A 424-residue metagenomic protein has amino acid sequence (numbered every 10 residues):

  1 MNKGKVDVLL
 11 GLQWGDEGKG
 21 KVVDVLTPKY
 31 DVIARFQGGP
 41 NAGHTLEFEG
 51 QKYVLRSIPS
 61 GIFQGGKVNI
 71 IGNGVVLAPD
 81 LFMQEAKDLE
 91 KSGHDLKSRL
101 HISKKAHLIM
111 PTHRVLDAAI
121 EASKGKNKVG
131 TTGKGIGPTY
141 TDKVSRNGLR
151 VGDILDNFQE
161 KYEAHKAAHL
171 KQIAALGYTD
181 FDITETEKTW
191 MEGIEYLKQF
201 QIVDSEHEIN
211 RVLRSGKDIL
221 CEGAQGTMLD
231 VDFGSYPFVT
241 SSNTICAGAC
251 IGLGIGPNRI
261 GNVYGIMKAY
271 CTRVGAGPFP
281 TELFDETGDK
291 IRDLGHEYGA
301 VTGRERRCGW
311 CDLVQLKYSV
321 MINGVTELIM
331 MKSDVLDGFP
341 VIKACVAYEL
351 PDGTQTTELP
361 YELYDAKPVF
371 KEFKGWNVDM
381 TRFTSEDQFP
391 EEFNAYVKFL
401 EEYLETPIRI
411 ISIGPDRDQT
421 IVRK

Functional and structural regions predicted by a protein language model:
M1-K424: Non-transmembrane, aqueous-exposed alpha-helical and coiled segments at domain scale
